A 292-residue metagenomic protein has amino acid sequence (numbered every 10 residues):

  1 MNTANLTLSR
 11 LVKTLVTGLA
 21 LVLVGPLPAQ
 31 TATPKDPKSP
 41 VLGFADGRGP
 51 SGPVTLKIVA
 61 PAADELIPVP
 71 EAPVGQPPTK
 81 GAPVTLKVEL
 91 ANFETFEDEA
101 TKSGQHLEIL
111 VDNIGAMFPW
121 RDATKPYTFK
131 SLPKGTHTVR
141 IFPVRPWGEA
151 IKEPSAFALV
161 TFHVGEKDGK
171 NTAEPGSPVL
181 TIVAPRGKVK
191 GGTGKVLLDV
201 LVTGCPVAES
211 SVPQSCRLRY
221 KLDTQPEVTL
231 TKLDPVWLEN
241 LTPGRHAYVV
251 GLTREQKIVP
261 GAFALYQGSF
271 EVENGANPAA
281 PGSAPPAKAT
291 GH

Functional and structural regions predicted by a protein language model:
K13-P26: Bacterial N-terminal signal peptides
P34-T79, H163-G191, A289-H292: Short, compositionally biased P/S/T/A/G/V-rich stretches that sit at domain boundaries
A72, K80-L86, G192-L198: Structural beta-strand segments of beta-rich domains
E89-E99, L201-S210: Short amphipathic, basic-aromatic surface patches that mediate peripheral association with negatively charged
G115-A123, P226-L233: Short beta-strand segments within Ig-like beta-sandwich modules, predominantly Fibronectin type-III
F129-T136, L238-R245: Surface-exposed, short loops/turns at beta-strand junctions within beta-sandwich domains
V144-K152, V228, R254-G261: Short acidic/polar inter-strand loop motif in beta-rich domains
